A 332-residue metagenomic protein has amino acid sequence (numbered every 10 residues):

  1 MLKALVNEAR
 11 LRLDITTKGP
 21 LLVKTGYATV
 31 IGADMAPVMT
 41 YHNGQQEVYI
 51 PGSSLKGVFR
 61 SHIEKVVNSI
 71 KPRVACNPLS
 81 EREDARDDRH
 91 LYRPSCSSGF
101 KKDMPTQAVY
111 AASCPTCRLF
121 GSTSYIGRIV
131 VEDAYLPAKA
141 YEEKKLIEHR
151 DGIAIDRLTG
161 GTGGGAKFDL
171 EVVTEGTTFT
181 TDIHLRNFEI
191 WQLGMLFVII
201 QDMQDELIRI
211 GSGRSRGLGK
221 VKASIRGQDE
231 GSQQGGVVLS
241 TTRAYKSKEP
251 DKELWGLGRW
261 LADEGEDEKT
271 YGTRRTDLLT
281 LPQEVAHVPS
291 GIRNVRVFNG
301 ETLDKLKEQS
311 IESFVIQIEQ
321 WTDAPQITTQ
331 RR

Functional and structural regions predicted by a protein language model:
M1-R332: Small/polar/charged residue-enriched interaction surfaces, especially the RNA/DNA-contacting tracks of RNP/CRISPR
